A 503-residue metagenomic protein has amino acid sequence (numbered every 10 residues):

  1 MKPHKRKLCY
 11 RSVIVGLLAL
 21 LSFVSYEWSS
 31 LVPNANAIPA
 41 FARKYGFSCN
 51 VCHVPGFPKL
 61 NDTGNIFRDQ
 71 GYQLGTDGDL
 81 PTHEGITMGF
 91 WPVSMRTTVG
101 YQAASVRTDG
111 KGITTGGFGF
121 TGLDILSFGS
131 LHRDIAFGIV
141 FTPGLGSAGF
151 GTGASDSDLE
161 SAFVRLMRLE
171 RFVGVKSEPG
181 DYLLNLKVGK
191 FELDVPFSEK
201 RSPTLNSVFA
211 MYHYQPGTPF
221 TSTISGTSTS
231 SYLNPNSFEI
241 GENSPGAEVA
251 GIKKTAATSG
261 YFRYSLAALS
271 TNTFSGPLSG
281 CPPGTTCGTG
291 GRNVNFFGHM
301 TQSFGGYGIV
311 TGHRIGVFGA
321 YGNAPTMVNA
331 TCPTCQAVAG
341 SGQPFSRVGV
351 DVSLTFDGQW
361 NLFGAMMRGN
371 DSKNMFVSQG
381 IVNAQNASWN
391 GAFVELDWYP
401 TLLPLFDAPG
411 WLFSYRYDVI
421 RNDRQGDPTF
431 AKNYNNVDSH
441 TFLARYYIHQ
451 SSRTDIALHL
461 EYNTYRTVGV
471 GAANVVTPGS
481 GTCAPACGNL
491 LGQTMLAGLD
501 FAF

Functional and structural regions predicted by a protein language model:
M1-Y10: N-terminal secretory signal peptides that target proteins for export/translocation
L21-N34: C-terminal segment of classical bacterial N-terminal signal peptides
I38-S48: Sequence/structural segment immediately N-terminal to covalent heme-attachment motifs in c-type and related
G46-G56: The canonical Cys-X-X-Cys-His
F57-N61, P92-A104, K111-F274, R292-R314 (+6 more regions): Outer membrane beta-barrel
I86-P92, G100-T121, G284-C287, A330-V338 (+1 more regions): Surface-exposed strand-loop-strand hairpins of Gram-negative outer-membrane beta-barrel proteins
T115-G119, A154-D158, F238-G241, G290-R292 (+4 more regions): Short sequence motifs at beta-strands and strand-loop junctions characteristic of Gram-negative outer-membrane
A162-R165, E170-F172, E178-P179, G308-F503: Outer-membrane beta-barrel pore domains
